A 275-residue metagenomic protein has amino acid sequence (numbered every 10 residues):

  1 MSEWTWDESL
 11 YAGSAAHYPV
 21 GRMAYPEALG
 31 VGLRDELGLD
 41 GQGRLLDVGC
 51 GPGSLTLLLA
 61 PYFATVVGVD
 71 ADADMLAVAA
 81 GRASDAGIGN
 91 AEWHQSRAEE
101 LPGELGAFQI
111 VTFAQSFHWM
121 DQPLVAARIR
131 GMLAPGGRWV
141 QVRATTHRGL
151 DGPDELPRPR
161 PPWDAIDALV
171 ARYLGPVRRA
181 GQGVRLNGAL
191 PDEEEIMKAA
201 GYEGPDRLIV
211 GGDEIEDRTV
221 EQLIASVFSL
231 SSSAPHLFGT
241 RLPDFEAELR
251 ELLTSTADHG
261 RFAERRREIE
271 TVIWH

Functional and structural regions predicted by a protein language model:
M1-D40: Conserved class I S-adenosyl-L-methionine
R34, L57-A60, R130: A structural alpha-helix within SAM-dependent methyltransferase catalytic domains
R44-L46, P52-E100: Class I SAM-dependent methyltransferase SAM/SAH-binding core
P102-I110: A short acidic, Gly/Pro-enriched loop at the edge of an enzyme's catalytic core that lines a small-molecule cofactor
F113-F117, V142-A144: Residues lining the SAM
M120-I129: A short, conserved alpha-helix within the catalytic core of class I
R130-E214: Conserved catalytic/acceptor-binding region of the Class I
L186-H275: Conserved Class I S-adenosyl-L-methionine
